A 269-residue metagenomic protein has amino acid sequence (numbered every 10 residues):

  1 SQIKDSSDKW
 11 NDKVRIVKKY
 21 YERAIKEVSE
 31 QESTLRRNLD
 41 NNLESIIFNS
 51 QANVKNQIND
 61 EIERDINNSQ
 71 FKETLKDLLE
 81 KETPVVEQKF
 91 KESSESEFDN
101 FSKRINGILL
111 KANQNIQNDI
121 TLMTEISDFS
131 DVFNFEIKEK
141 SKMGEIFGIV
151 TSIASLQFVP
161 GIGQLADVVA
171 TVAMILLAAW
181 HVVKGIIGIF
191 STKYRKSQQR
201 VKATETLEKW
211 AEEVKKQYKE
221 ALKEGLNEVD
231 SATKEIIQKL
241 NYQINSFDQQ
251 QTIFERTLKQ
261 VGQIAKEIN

Functional and structural regions predicted by a protein language model:
Q2-V229, I237: A non-catalytic, extended alpha-helical scaffold characteristic of dynamin-superfamily P-loop GTPases
K209-N269: Glycine- and small-hydrophobic-enriched helix-loop-helix hairpins
